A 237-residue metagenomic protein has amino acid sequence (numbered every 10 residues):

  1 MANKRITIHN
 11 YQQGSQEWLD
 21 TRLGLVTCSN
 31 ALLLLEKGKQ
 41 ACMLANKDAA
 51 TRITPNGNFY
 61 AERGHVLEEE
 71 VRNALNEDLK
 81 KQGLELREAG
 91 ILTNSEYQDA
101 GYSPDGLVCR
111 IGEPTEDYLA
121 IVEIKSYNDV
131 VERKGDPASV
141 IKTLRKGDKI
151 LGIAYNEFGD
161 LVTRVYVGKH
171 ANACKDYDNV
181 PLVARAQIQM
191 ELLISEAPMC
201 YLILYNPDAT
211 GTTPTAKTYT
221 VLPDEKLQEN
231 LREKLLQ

Functional and structural regions predicted by a protein language model:
M1-E70, A74, D136-D178: Charged, glycine-rich intrinsically disordered N-terminal tails and low-complexity linkers that flank
E77-L236: Nucleic-acid nuclease catalytic cores
